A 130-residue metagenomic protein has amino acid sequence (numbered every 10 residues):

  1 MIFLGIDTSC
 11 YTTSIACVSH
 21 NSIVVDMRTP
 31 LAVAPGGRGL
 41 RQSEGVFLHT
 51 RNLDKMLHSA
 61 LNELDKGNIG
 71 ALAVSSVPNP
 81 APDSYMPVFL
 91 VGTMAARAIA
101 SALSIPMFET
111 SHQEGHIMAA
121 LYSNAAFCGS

Functional and structural regions predicted by a protein language model:
M1-S130: Short acidic/glycine-rich loops and adjacent helix/strand connectors that line catalytic pockets where negatively
